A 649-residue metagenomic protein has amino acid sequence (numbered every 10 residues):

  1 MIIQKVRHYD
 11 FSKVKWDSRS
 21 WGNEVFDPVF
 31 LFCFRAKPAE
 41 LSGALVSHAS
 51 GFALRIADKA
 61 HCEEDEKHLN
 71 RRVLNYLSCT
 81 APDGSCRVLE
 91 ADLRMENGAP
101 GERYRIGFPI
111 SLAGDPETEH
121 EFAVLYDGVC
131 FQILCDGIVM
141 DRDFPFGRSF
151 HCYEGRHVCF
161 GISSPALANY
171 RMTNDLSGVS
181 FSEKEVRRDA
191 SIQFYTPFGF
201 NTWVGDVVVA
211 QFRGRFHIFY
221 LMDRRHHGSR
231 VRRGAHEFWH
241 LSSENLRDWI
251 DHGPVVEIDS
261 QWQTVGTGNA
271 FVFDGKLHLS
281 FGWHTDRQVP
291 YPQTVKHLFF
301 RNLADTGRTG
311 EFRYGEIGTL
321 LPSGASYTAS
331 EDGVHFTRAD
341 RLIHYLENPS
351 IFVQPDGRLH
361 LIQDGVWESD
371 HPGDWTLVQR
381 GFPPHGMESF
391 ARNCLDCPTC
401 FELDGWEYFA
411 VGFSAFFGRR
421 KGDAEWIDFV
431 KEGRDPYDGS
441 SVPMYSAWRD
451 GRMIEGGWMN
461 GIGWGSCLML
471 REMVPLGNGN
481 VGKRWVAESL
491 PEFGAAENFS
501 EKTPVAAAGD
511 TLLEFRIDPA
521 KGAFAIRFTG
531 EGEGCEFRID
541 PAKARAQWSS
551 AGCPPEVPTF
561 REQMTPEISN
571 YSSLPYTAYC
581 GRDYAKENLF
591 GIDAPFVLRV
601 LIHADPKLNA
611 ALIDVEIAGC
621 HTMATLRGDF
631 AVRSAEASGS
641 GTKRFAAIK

Functional and structural regions predicted by a protein language model:
I2-N23, V29-L31, A60, D92-R94 (+6 more regions): Carbohydrate-active catalytic/glycan-binding domains of CAZyme proteins, especially the secreted or lumenal ectodomains
L41-S50, G522-F528: Beta-strand acidic-aromatic groove motif in beta-rich domains, primarily in extracellular
H48-H61, D65-I106, D136-M140: Extracellular ligand-binding interfaces
